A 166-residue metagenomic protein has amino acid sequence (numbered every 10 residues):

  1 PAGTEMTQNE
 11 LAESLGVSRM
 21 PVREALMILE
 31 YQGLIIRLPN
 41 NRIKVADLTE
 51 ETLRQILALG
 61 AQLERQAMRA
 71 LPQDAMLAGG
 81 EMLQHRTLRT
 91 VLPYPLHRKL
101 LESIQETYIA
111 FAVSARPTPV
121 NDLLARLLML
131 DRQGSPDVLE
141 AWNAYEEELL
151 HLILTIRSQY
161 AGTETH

Functional and structural regions predicted by a protein language model:
P1-Q66, T165-H166: Short linear motifs at protein or domain termini
A2-G3, L38, H97-L101, L139: Short, hydrophobic secondary-structure boundary micro-motifs
R19, R23, T49-L57, R98 (+2 more regions): Amphipathic, non-membrane alpha-helical segments in soluble helical-bundle scaffolds
Q32, V45-S103, L130-R132: All-alpha effector-binding/dimerization core of bacterial HTH-type transcriptional repressors
Q105-E106, A110-S114: Eukaryote-biased recognition of C-terminal alpha-helical segments
S114-H166: C-terminal all-alpha effector/ligand-binding and dimerization domain of prokaryotic HTH-type transcriptional repressors
